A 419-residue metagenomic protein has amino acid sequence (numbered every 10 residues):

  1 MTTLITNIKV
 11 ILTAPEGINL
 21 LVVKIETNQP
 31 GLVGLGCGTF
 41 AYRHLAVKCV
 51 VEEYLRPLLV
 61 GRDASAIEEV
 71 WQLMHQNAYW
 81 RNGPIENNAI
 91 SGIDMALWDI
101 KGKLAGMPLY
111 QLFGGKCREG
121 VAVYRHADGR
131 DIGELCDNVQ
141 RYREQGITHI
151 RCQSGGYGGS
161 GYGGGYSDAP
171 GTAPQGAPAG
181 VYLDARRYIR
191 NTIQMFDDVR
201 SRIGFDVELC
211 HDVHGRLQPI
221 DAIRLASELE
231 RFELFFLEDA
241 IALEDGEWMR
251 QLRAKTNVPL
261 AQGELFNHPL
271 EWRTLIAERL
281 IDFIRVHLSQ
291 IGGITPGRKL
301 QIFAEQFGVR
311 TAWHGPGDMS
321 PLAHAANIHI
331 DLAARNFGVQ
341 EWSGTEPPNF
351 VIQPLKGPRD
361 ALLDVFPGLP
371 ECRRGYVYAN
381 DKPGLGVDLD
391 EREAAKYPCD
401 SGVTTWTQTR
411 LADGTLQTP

Functional and structural regions predicted by a protein language model:
M1-E16, V22, K103, M107-R118 (+2 more regions): N-terminal amphipathic alpha-helix/helix-capping segment at the start of soluble metabolic enzymes
M1-L35, T39-F40, L363, T404 (+1 more regions): Structured beta-strand/loop patches that form or line metal/cofactor-binding pockets in enzymes
I5, G31, L55, I93 (+8 more regions): Conserved, mostly hydrophobic/aromatic
I25, E53, E69, S227 (+2 more regions): Shared catalytic-loop signature of beta/alpha-barrel
N28-L104, T418: Metal- or metallocofactor-binding catalytic centers and their adjacent structured scaffolds across diverse enzyme
P108, A122, E208, P259 (+1 more regions): Proline-centered loop/turn at the N-terminus of a beta-strand
G120-K255: Metal-dependent enolase-superfamily TIM-barrel catalytic cores that perform enediolate-based chemistry
P383-P419: Extended hydrophobic packing segments that form well-structured cores
